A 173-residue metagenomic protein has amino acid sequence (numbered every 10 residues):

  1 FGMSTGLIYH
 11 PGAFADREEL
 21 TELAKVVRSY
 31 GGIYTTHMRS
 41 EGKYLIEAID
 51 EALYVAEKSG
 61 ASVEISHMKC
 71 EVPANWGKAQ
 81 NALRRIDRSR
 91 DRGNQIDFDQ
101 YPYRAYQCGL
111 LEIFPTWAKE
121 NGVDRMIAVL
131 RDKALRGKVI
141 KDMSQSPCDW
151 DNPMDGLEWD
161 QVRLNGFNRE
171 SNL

Functional and structural regions predicted by a protein language model:
F1-Y9, A13, L20, A24-K25 (+3 more regions): Active-site neighborhoods of metal-dependent hydrolases
E18-A61: Extended hydrophobic/aromatic segments used for targeting, binding, or gating
